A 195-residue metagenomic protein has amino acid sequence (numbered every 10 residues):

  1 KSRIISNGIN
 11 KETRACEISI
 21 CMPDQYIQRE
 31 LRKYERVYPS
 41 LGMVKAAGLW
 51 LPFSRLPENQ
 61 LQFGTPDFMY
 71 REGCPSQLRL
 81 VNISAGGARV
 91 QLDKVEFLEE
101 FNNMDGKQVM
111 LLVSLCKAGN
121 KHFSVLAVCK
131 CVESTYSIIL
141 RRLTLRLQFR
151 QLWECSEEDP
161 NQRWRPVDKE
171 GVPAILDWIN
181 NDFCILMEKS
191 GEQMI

Functional and structural regions predicted by a protein language model:
K1-I195: Structured alpha-helical
